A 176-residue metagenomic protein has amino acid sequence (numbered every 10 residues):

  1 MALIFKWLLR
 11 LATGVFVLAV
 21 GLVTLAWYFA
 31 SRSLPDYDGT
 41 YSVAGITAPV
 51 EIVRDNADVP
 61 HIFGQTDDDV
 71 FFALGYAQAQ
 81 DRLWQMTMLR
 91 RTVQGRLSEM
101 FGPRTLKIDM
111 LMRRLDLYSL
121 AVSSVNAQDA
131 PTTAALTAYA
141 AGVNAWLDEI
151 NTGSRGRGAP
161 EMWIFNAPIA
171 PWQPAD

Functional and structural regions predicted by a protein language model:
M1-A19: N-terminal Sec-pathway targeting helices
L25-D176: Substrate-recognition/specificity elements adjacent to catalytic centers across diverse enzyme folds
